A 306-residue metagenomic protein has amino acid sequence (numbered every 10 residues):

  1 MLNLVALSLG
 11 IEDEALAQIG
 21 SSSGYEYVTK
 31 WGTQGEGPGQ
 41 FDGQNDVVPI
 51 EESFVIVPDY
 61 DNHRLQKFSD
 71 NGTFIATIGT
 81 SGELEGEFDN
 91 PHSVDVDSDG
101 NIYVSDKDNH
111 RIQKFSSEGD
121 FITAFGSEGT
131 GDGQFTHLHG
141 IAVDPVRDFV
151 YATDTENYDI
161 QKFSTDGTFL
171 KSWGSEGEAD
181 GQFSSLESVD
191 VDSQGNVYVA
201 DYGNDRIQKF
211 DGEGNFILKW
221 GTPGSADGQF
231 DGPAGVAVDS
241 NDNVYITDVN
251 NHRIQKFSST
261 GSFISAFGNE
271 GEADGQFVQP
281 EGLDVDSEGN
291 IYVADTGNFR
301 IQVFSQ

Functional and structural regions predicted by a protein language model:
G20-N45, T73-H92, F121-H139, F169-E187 (+2 more regions): Gly/Pro-rich loop segments of beta-rich domains
E36-S53, V57-Y60: Beta-strand-rich domains and repeat architectures in extracellular enzymes and scaffolds, especially beta-propellers
P49-E52, V96-D99, V143-R147, V191-Q194 (+2 more regions): Residue-level detector of Asp-centered blade-edge/turn motifs that repeat once per structural unit in beta-propeller
F54-I56, N101-Y103, F149-Y151, N196-Y198 (+2 more regions): Conserved beta-propeller blade signature
Y60, K107, T155, Y202 (+2 more regions): Short loop/turn segments immediately following the C-termini of beta-strands
H63-Q66, H110-K114, Y158-Q161, D205-K209 (+2 more regions): A short loop-to-beta-strand structural motif that recurs across blades of beta-propeller domains
S69-T73, S116-D120, S164-T168, D211-N215 (+2 more regions): Short loop/turn segments that connect beta-strands within beta-propeller blades
Q279-Q306: Blade-level signature of beta-propeller repeat domains, shared across WD40, Kelch, NHL, RCC1 and BNR/Asp-box propellers
